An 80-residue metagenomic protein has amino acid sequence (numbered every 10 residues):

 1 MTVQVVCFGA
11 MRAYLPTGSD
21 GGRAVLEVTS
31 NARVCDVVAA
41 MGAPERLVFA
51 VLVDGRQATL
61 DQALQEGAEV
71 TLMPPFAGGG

Functional and structural regions predicted by a protein language model:
M1-G80: Ubiquitin-like/PB1-type beta-grasp interaction modules and other compact soluble beta-rich domains
